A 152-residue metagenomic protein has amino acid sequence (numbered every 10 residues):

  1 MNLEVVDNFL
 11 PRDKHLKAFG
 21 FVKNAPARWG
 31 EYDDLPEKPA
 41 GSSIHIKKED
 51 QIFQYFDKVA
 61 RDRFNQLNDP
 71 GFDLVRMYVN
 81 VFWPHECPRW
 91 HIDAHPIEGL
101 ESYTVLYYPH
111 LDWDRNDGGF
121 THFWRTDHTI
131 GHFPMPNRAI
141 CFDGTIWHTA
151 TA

Functional and structural regions predicted by a protein language model:
M1-F72: Non-heme Fe(II)/2-oxoglutarate
Q54, K58-A152: Catalytic core of non-heme Fe(II) oxygenases with the double-stranded beta-helix
